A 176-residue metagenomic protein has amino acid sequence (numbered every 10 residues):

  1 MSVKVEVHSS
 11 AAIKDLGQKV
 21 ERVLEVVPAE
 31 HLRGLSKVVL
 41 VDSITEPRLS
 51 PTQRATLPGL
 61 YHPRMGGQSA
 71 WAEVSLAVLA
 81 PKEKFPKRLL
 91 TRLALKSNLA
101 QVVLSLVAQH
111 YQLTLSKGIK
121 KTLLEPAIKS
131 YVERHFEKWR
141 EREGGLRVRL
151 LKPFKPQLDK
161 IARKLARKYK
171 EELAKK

Functional and structural regions predicted by a protein language model:
M1-E73, P86, L90, Y169-K176: A metal-dependent hydrolase signature that marks the N-terminal structural subdomain at the beginning of catalytic folds
K14, K138-K176: Long, well-structured alpha-helical subdomains associated with metal-dependent extracellular/ecto-lumenal hydrolases
V23-H31, V107, V132-F136: Hydrophobic, Leu/Ile/Phe/Ala-enriched alpha-helical segments that form helix-helix packing faces
E73-K82, Q112: Short loop/turn segments at strand-loop or loop-helix junctions that form parts of catalytic or ligand-binding pockets
A80-V103, S116-K120: Short pre-active-site segment immediately N-terminal to the catalytic Zn-binding motif
L104, A108-Q112: Short active-site segment of divalent metal-dependent hydrolases/proteases that encodes the spacing between
L113-P126, E143-G144: Short conserved catalytic/interaction loops centered on acidic-Pro-aromatic/His motifs
T122-K138: An active-site-proximal "capping" alpha-helix that borders the catalytic cofactor pocket
